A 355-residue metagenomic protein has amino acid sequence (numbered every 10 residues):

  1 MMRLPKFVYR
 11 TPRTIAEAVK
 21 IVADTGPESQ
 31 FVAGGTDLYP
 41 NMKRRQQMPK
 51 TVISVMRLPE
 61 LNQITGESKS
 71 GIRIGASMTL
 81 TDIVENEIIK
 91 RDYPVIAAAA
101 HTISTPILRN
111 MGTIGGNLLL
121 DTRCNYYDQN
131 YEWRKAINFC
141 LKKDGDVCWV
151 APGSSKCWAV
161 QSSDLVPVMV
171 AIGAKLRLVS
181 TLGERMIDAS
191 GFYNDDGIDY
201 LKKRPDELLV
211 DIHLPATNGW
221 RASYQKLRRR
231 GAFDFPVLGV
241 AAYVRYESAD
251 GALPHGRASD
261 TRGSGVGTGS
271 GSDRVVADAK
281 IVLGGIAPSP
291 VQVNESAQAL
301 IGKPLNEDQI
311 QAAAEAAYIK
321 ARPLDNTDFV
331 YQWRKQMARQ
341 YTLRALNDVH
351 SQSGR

Functional and structural regions predicted by a protein language model:
M1-R355: C-terminal structural segment of proteins
